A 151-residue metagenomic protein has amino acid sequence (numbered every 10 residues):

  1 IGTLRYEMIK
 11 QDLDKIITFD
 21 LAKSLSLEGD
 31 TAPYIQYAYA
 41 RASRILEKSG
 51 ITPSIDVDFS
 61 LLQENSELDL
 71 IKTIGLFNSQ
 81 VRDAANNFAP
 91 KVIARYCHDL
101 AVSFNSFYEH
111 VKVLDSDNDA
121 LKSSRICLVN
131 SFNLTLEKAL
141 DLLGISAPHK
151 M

Functional and structural regions predicted by a protein language model:
I1-M151: Non-catalytic interaction-recognition regions
